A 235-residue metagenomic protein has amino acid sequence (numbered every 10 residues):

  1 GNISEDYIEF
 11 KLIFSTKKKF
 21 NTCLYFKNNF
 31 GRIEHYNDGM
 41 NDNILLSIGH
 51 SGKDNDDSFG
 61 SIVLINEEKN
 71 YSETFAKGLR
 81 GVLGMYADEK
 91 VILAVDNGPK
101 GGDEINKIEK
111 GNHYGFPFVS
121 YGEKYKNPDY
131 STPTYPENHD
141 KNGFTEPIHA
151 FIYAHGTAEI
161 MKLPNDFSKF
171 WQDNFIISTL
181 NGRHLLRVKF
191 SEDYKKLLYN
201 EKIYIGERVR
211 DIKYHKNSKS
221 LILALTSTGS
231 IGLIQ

Functional and structural regions predicted by a protein language model:
G1-N37: Asp-box/WD-like beta-propeller blade repeats and closely related beta-sheet repeat scaffolds
F14-Y25, E73-G78, A150-I152, E201-G206: Surface loop/turn motifs at the tips and blade-to-blade linkers of beta-strand repeat domains
S15-K18, K110, Y121, R208: Residues that form or immediately flank small-molecule/cofactor binding pockets and catalytic motifs
F30, D38-G39, H50-L198, N217-S220 (+1 more regions): Beta-propeller domain segments
K195-K216: Conserved blade-ending motifs and adjacent loop-strand segments that build the rim/top face of beta-propeller domains
D211-Q235: Blade-level signature of beta-propeller repeat domains, shared across WD40, Kelch, NHL, RCC1 and BNR/Asp-box propellers
